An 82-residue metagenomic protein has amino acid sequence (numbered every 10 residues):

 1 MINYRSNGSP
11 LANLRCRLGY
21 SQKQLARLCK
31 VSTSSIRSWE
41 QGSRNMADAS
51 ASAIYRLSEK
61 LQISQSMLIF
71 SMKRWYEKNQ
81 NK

Functional and structural regions predicted by a protein language model:
M1, E59, S66-K82: Short, charged recognition helix plus adjacent turn of helix-turn-helix-like nucleic-acid-binding domains
M1-R17, Y55: A short, Lys/Arg-rich alpha-helix, primarily the initiator
R15, A26, S58: The alpha-helix within a helix-turn-helix
R17-G19, S43-R56: Short, basic-rich loop-to-helix N-cap that marks the start of a DNA-contacting helix
G19-W39: Short alpha-helical DNA-recognition segment
C29, E40-S43, S50, M72: DNA major-groove recognition helix of helix-turn-helix
S32, S43, L61, W75-Y76: The DNA-recognition helices of helix-turn-helix-type DNA-binding domains
